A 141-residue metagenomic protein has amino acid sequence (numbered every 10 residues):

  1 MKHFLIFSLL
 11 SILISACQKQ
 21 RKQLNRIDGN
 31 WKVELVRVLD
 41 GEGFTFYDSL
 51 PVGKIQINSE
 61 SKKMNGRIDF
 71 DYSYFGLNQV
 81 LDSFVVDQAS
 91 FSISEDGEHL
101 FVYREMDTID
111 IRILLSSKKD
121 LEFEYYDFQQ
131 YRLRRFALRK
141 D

Functional and structural regions predicted by a protein language model:
M1-Q18: Sec-dependent bacterial lipoprotein signal peptides
C17-K32: N-terminal helix-cap/turn-to-beta initiation motif at the start of protein domains
D28-N30, S94-F101, K118-F123: Short, hydrophobic/aromatic-rich segments at coil-to-beta transitions
L35-V36, D69-Y72, V102-E105, E124-F128: Beta-turn initiation residues at beta-strand->coil junctions
V38-E42: Short, solvent-exposed loop/turn elements at domain surfaces
F44-I93: N-terminal glycine/threonine-rich, aromatic-flanked beta-hairpin/loop signature
V80-I113: An anionic, turn-rich surface loop/hairpin at beta-sheet edges that serves as a generic interaction/coordination patch
S83-S90, G97, D120-D141: Edge beta-strand at a domain terminus
